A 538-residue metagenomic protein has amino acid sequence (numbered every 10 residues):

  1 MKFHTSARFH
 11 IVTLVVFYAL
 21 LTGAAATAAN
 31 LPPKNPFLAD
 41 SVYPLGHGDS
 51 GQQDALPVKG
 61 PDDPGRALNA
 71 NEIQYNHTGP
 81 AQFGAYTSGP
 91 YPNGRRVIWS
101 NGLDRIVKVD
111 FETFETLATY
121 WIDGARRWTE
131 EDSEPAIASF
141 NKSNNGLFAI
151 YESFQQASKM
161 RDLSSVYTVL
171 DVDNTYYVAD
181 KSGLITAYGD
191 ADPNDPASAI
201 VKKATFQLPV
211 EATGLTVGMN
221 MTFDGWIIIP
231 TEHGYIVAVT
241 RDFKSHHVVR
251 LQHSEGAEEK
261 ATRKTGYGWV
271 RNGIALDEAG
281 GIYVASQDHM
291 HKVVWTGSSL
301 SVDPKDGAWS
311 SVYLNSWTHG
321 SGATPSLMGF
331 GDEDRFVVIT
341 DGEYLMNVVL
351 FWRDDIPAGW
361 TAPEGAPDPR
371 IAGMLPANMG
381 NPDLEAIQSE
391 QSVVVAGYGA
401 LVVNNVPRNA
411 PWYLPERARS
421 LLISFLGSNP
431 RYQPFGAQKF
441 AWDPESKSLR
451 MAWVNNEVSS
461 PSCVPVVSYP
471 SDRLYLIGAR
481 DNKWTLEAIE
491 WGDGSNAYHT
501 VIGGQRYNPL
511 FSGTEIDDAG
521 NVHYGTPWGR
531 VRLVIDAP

Functional and structural regions predicted by a protein language model:
A26-G146, T175, I535-P538: Sequence/structural signature of beta-propeller modules and their immediately flanking N-terminal secretory/stalk
Y91-G94, L170-D173, M221-D224, L276-A279 (+4 more regions): Residue-level detector of Asp-centered blade-edge/turn motifs that repeat once per structural unit in beta-propeller
L103-F114, S182-A191, H233-T240, D288-W295 (+4 more regions): Structural motif
F140-S165, V169-L170, K181-F223, H233 (+2 more regions): Asp-box/WD-like beta-propeller blade repeats and closely related beta-sheet repeat scaffolds
A275-A386: Long, internal scaffold/assembly segments composed of regular secondary structure
S321, A372-E390, W453-P465, D493-D518: Conserved blade-ending motifs and adjacent loop-strand segments that build the rim/top face of beta-propeller domains
R335-I339, Q388-T500: Loop/turn-rich, solvent-exposed surfaces of beta-rich toroidal or solenoidal domains
N508-P538: Blade-level signature of beta-propeller repeat domains, shared across WD40, Kelch, NHL, RCC1 and BNR/Asp-box propellers
